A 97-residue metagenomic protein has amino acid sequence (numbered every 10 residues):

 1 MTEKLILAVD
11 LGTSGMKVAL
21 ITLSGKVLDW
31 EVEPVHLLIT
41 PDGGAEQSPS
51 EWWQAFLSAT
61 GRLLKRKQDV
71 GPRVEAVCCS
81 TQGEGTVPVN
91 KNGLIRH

Functional and structural regions predicted by a protein language model:
M1-H97: N-terminal glycine/serine-rich phosphate-binding loop of ATP-dependent small-molecule kinases, especially carbohydrate
